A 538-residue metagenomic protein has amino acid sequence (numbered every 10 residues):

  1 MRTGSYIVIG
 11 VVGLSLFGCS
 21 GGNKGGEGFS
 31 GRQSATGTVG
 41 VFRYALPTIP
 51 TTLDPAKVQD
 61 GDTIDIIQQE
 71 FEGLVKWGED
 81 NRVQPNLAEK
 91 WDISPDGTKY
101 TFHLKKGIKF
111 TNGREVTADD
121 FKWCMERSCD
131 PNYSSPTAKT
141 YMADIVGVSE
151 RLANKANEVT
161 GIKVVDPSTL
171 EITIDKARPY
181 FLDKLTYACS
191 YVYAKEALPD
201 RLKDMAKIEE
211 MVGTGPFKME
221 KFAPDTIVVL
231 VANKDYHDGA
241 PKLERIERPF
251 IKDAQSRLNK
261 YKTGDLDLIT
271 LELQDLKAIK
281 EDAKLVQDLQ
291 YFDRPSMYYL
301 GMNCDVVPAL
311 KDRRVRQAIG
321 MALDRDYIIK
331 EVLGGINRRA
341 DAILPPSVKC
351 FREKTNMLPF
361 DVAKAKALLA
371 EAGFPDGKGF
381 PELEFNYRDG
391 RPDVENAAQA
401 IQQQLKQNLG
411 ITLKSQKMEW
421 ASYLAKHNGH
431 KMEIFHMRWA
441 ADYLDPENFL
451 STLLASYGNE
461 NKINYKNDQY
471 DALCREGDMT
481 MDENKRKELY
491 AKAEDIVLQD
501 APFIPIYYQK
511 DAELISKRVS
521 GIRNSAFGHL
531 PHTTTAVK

Functional and structural regions predicted by a protein language model:
A45-P95, E210-G213: N-terminal lobe/hinge region of extracytoplasmic solute-binding protein
H103, D120-K122, C129, S134-E196: Surface-exposed binding/hinge segments that line and control ligand-binding clefts or catalytic entry sites
S168, I174-P241, R245, Q255 (+2 more regions): Gly/Pro-rich hinge or "lid" segments in bacterial periplasmic/extracellular proteins
M205, N233-I279: Ligand-site clamp/hinge motif
P224, A370-A441, E483, D511: Ligand/substrate-recognition segments at binding pockets and active sites
K311-Q403, Q407, K492: Append "and occasionally in soluble cytosolic enzymes with long acidic Gly/Pro-rich linkers
I329, T412-N428, S451-S516, K538: Extracytoplasmic/peripheral linker and loop segments enriched in polar/acidic and small residues with frequent Thr/Pro
E513-K538: Long beta-strand-rich cores associated with HINT superfamily self-processing modules
